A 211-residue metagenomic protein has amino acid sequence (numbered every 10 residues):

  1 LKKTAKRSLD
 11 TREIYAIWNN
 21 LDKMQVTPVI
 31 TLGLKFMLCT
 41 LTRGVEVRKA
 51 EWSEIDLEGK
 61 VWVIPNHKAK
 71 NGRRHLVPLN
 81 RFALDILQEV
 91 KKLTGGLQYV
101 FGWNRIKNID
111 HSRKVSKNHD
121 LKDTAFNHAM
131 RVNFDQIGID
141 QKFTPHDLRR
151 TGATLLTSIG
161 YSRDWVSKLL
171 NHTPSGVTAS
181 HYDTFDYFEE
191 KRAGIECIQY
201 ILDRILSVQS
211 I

Functional and structural regions predicted by a protein language model:
L1-A50, E58, A69-R73, L93-T94 (+2 more regions): Basic, Lys/Arg- and aromatic-enriched nucleic-acid-binding interface segment
A5-K6, D22-Q25, N66-L76, W103-N108 (+3 more regions): Short, contiguous acidic/charged loop-to-helix segments that flank catalytic cores in large enzymes
S8, N66-G72, L84, I106-N108 (+1 more regions): Catalytic-site neighborhood detector that most strongly recognizes the C-terminal catalytic loop/helix of tyrosine
S8-Y15, G59, N80-D140, T173: Active-site/catalytic core of tyrosine-dependent DNA strand-transfer enzymes
D10, V29-I30, L79, A83 (+6 more regions): Hydrophobic (often cysteine-bearing) scaffold residues that line and stabilize catalytic clefts of nucleotide/cofactor
K35-E46, V132, D147-T173: C-terminal catalytic core of tyrosine-transesterase DNA break-rejoin enzymes
E54-V61, D140, Y161-Y182, R204-I211: Short, polar N-cap/turn motifs at the start of nucleic acid-interacting alpha helices
L79, M130, A153-L156, V166 (+2 more regions): Hydrophobic, well-ordered secondary-structure elements that form the walls of internal hydrophobic environments
